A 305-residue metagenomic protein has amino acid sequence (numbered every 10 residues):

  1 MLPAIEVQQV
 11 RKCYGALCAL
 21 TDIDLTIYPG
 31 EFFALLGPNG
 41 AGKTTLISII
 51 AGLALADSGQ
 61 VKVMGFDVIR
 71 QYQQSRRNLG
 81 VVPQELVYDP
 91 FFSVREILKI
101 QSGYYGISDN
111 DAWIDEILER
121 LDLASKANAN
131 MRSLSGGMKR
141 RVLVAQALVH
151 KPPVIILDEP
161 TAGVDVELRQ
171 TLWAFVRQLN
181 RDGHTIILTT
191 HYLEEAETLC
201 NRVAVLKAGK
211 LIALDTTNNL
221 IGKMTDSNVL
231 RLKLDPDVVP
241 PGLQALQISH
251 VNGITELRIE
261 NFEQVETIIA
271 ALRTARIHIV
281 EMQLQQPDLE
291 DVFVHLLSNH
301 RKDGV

Functional and structural regions predicted by a protein language model:
G59-R70, Q74-S75: Conserved ABC transporter NBD signature motif
K99, G103-K126: Conserved ABC ATPase "signature" region
K151: Conserved catalytic motifs of ABC-family nucleotide-binding domains
I155-E159: Catalytic Walker B motif of ABC-type/P-loop ATPase nucleotide-binding domains
W173-E260: ABC transporter nucleotide-binding domain
D226-H300, V305: Short, charged/small-residue-rich alpha-helical element at the C-terminal edge of ABC transporter nucleotide-binding
